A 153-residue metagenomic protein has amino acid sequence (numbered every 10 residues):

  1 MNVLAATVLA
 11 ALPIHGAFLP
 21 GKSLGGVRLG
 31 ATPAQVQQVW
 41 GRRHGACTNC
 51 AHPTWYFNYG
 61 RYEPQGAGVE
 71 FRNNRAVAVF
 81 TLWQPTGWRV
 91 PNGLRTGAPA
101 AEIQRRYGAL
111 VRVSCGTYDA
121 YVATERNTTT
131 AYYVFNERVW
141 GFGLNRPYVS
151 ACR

Functional and structural regions predicted by a protein language model:
M1-L9: Sec-dependent signal peptide recognition, specifically the positively charged N-region followed immediately by
A11-P20: Cleaved targeting-peptide boundary
P20-V27, G87-L94: Second-shell loop/turn segments in exported
T32-R75, Q84, R95-L144, S150-R153: A cross-family detector of function-defining hotspots
V79-T81: Functional surface patches built around histidine and acidic residues
